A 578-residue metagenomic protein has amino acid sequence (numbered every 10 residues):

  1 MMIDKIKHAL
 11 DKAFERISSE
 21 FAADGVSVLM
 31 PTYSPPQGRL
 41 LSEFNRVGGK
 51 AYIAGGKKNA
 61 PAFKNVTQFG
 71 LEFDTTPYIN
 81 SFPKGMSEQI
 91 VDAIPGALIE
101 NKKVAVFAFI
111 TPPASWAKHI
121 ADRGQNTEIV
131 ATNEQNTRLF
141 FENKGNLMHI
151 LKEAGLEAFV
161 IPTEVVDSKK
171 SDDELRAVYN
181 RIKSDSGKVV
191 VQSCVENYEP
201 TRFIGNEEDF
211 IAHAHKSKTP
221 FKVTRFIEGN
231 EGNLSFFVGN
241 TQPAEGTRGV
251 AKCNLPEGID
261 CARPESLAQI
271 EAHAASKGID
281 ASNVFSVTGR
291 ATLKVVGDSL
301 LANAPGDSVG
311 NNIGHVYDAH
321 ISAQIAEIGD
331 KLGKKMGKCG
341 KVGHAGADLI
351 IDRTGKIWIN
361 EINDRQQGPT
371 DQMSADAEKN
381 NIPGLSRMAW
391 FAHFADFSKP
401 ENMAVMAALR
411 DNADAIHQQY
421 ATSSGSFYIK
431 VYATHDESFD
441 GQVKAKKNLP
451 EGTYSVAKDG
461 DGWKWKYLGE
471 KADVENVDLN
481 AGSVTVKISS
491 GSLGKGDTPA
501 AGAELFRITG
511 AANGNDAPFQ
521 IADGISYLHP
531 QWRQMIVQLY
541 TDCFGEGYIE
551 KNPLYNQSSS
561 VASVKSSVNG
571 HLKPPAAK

Functional and structural regions predicted by a protein language model:
M1-G25, L29-P36: Short N-terminal or domain-adjacent regulatory/targeting segments
G49-K58: Short internal beta-strands
P61-A177, S184-D185, N197, G502 (+1 more regions): Conserved N-proximal alpha/beta basic substrate-recognition cap immediately N-terminal to, or forming the N-lobe
I161-T163, G187-I211, E231-S235, V295-D318: Glycine-rich phosphate-binding loop of ATP-grasp-fold ATP-dependent ligases
V189, V287, W358-E361: Protein kinase-like catalytic core scaffold
F236-K331, N363-M388: ATP-dependent carboxylate/phosphate-activation module, predominantly the ATP-grasp catalytic core and closely related
A251-C253, G258-I259, R263, A268-A272 (+4 more regions): Conserved metal-phosphate-binding beta-hairpin within the catalytic cores of diverse ATP-dependent phosphoryl-transfer
F391-K578: Peripheral (often C-terminal) accessory segments that flank ATP-dependent C-N-forming ligase machineries
